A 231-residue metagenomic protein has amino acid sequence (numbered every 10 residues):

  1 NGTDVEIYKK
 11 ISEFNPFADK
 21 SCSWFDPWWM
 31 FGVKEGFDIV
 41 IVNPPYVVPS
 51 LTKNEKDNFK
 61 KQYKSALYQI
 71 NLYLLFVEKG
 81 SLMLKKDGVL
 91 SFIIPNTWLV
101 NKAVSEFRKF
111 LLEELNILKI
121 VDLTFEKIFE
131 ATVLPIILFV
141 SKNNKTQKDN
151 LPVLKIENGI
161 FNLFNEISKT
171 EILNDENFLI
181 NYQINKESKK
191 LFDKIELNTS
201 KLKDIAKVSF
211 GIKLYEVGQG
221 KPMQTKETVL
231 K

Functional and structural regions predicted by a protein language model:
N1-F25, I39: Class I S-adenosyl-L-methionine-dependent methyltransferase module
A18-K20, D26-L230: Signature of N6-adenine DNA methyltransferases within the class I
